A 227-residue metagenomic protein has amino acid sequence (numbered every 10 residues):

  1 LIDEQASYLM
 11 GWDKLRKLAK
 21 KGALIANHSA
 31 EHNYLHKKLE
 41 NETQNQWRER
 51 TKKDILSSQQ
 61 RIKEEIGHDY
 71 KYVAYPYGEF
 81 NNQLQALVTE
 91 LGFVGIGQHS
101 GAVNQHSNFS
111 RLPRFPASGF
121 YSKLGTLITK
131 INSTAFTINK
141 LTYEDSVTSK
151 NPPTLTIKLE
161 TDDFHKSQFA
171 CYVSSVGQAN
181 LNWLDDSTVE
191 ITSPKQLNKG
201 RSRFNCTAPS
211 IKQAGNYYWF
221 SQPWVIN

Functional and structural regions predicted by a protein language model:
L1-N81, H106-P113: Metal-dependent polysaccharide deacetylase catalytic core of the NodB/CE4 family, i.e., the active-site-bearing domain
I2-S7, S118-N227: Terminal accessory/targeting
L18-K20, W47-R48, G95-G97, S118-G119 (+2 more regions): Short, surface-exposed linear patches
K20-L24, R50-S57, T89-A102, S122-L127 (+2 more regions): Short, Lys/Arg-enriched charge-dense amphipathic segments
S29-L35, S57-E65, Q85-G97, I128-D145 (+1 more regions): Short flexible/disordered coil segments
Y34, H68, E79-T126, A135: His/Asp/Glu-enriched short active-site or ligand-binding loop at hydrolase and phosphoryl-transfer sites
Q46-L56, Q60, E64-Y72, F80-T89 (+1 more regions): Catalytic grooves of carbohydrate-active enzymes
